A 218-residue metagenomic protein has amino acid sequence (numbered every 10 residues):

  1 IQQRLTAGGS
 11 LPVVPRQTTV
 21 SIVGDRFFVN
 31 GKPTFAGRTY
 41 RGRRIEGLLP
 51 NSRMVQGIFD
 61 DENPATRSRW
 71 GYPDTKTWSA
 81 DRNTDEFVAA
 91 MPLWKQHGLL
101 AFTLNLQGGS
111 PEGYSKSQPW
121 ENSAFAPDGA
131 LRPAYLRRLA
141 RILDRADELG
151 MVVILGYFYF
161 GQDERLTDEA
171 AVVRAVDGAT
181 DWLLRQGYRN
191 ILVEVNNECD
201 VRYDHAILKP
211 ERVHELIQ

Functional and structural regions predicted by a protein language model:
I1-R16: Short, basic/low-complexity N-terminal boundary segments at the transition from targeting/disordered tails
V23, F28, K32-F35, T39-Q218: Active-site mouth of glycoside hydrolases
